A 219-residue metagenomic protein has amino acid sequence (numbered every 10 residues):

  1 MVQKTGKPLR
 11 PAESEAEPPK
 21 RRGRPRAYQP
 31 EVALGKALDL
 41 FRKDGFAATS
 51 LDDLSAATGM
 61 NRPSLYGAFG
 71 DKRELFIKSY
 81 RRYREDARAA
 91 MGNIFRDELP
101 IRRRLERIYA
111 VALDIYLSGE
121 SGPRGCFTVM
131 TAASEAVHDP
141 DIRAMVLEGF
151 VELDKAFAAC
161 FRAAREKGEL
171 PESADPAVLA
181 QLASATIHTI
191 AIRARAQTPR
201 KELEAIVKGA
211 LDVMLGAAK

Functional and structural regions predicted by a protein language model:
M1-K20, R107-S118, V151-K167, A177 (+2 more regions): C-terminal peripheral helix-coil segments that are non-catalytic and often amphipathic
V2-K4, V32, K36, L40-E74 (+1 more regions): Helix-turn-helix
D44-A47, E98, K167: Short coil/turn segments at alpha/beta junctions that flank glycine-rich nucleotide-binding fingerprints
G70-E74, K78, R96-P100, A136-V137 (+2 more regions): Residues in soluble alpha-helical coiled-coils and helical-bundle/repeat scaffolds
K78, G92-R124, P176-A183: Hydrophobic alpha-helical connector segments
R81-D86: Short, basic, alpha-helical segments at the C-terminal edge of helix-turn-helix-like DNA-binding modules
R104-L105, G119-D141: Amphipathic alpha-helical segments used for helix-helix packing
